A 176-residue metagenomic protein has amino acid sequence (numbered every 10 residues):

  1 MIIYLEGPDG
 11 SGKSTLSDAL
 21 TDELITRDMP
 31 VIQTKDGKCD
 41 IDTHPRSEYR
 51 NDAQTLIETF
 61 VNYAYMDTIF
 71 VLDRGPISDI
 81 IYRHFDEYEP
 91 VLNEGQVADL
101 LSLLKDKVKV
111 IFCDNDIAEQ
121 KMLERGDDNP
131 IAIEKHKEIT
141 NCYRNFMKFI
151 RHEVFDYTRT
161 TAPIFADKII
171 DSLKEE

Functional and structural regions predicted by a protein language model:
I2: Walker A (P-loop) ATP-phosphate-binding motif of ABC ATPase nucleotide-binding domains
L5: Hydrophobic anchor at the beta1->P-loop junction of P-loop NTPases
G10: Walker A (P-loop) phosphate-binding loop of P-loop NTPases
K13: Conserved lysine of the Walker
D18-M66: Conserved substrate/cofactor phosphate-moiety recognition/catalytic segment in nucleotide-dependent phosphotransferases
Y49-E58, E89-D99, I133-N141: Well-ordered, non-membrane alpha-helical segments in soluble/globular domains
L72-G75, N93-L123: Conserved phosphate-donor/acceptor-positioning beta-strand/loop module used by diverse small-molecule
A132-E176: NTP-dependent small-molecule kinase module
